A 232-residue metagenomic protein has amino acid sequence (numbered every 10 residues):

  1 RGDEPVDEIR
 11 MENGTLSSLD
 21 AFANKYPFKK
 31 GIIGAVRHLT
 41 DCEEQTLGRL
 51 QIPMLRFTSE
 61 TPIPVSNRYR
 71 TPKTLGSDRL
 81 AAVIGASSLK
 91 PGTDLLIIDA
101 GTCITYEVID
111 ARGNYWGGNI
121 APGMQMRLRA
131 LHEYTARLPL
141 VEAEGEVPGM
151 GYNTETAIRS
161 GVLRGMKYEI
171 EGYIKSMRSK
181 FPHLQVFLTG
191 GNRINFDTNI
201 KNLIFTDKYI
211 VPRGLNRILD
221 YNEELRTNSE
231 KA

Functional and structural regions predicted by a protein language model:
R1, I104-I109: Short beta-strand scaffold segments in enzyme catalytic cores
G2-L95, R112-A232: Nucleotide/phosphate-binding catalytic cleft detector across ATP-hydrolyzing and phosphate-transferring enzymes
I98: Divalent metal-binding pocket/active-site signature
